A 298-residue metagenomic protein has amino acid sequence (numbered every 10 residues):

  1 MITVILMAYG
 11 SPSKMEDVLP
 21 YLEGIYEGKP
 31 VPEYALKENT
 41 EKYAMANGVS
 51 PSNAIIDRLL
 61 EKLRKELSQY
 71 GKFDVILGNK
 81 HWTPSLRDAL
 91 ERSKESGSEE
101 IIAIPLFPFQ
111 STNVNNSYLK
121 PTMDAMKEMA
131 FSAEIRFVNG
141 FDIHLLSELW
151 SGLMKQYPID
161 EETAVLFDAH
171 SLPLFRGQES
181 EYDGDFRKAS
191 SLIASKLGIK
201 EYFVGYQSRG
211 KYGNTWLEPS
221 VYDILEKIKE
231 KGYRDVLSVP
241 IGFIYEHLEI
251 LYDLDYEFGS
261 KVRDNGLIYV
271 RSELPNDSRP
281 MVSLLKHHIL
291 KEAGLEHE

Functional and structural regions predicted by a protein language model:
M1-E298: Active-site-proximal alpha-helix that buttresses catalytic centers in soluble enzyme cores
